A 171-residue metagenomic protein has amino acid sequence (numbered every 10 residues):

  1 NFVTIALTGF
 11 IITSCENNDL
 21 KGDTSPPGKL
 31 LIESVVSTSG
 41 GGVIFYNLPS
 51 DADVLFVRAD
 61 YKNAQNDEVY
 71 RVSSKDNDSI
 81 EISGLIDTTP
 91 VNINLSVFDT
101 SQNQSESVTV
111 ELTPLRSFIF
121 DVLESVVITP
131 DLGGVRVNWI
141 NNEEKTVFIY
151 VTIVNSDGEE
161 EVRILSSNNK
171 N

Functional and structural regions predicted by a protein language model:
N1-I5: Sec-dependent signal peptide recognition, specifically the positively charged N-region followed immediately by
I11-S14: C-terminal motif of bacterial Sec signal peptides marking the signal peptidase cleavage site
E16-A52, D87, Q104-K145: Pro/Thr/Ser/Gly-rich low-complexity, intrinsically disordered linker/stalk tracts
G42-V43, L48-V69, I140-R163: Solvent-exposed loop/turn segments flanking beta-strands in beta-repeat/beta-sandwich domains
L55, I80-V108, K170-N171: Beta-strand-rich modules
V69-V72, E81-S83: Beta-strand-rich interaction surfaces with strong enrichment in secreted/lumenal proteins
Y70-D76, R163-N169: Short beta-strand segments within Ig-like beta-sandwich modules, predominantly Fibronectin type-III
